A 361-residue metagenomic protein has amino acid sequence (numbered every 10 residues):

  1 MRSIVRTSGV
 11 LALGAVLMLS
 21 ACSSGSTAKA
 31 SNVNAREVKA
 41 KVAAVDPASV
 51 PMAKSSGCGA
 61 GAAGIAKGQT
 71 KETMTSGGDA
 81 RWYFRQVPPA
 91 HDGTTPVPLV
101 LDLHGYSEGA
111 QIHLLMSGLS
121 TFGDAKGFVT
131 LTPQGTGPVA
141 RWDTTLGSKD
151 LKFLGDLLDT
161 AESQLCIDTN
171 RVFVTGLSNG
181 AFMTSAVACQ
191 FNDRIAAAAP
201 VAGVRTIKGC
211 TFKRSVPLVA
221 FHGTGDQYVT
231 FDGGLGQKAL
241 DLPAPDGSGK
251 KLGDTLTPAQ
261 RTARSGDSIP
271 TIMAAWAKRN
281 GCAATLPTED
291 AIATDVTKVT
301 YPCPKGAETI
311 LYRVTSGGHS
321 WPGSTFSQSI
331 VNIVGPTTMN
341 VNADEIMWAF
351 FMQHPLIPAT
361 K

Functional and structural regions predicted by a protein language model:
M1-S26: Secretory targeting and sorting signals
C22-V97, T175-A199, R205, T271 (+4 more regions): A domain-start/cap signature at the N-terminus of enzymes
T70, M74-F173, Q190, D232 (+1 more regions): Serine-hydrolase catalytic machinery in alpha/beta-hydrolase-like enzymes
H91, G105-G109, G135-A140, S178-F182 (+3 more regions): Solvent-exposed loop/turn segments at secondary-structure junctions within structured extracellular/periplasmic domains
L115, L119, S163, N170-L218 (+1 more regions): Primarily recognizes the serine-hydrolase "nucleophile elbow" in alpha/beta-hydrolase and SGNH/GDSL folds
W142-L146, T255-G266, I330-M339: Active-site rim elements
A196-T294, T300-G306, S316: The feature captures the conserved acid-bearing segment of alpha/beta-hydrolase catalytic domains
I310-L311, T315-Q353: Extracellular low-complexity, Gly/Ser/Thr-rich intrinsically disordered linkers and protease-sensitive activation/hinge
